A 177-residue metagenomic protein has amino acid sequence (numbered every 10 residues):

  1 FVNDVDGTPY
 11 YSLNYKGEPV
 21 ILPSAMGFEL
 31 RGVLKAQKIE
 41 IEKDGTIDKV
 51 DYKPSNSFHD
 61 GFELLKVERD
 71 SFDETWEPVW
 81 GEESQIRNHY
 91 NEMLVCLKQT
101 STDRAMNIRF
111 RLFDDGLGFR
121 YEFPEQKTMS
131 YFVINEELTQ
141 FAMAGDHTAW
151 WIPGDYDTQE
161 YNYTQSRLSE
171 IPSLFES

Functional and structural regions predicted by a protein language model:
F1-S177: N-terminal accessory beta-strand-rich subdomains and adjacent acidic, glycine-rich linkers that precede catalytic cores
